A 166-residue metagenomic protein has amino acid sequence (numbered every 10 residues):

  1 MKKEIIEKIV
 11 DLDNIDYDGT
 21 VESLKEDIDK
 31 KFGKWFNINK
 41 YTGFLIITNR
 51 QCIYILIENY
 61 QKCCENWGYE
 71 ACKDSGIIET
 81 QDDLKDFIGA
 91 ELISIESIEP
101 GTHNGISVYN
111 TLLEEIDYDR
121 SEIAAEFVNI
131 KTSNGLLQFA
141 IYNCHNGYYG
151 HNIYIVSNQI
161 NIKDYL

Functional and structural regions predicted by a protein language model:
M1-L166: Surface-exposed, interaction-prone regions used to assemble/regulate multi-protein complexes
